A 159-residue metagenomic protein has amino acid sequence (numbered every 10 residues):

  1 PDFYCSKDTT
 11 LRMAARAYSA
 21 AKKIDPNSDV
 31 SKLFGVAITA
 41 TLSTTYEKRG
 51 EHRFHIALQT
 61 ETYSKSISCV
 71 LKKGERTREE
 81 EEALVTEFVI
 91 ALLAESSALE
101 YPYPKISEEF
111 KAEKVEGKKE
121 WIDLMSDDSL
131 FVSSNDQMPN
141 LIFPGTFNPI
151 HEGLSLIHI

Functional and structural regions predicted by a protein language model:
P1-Y103: Short alpha-helical segments enriched in small residues
V70-P144: Non-catalytic terminal extensions that flank enzyme cores
L141-L154: Short, glycine-rich nucleotide/cofactor-binding loops
I157-I159: Conserved small/polar residues in nucleotide/adenosyl-binding loops
